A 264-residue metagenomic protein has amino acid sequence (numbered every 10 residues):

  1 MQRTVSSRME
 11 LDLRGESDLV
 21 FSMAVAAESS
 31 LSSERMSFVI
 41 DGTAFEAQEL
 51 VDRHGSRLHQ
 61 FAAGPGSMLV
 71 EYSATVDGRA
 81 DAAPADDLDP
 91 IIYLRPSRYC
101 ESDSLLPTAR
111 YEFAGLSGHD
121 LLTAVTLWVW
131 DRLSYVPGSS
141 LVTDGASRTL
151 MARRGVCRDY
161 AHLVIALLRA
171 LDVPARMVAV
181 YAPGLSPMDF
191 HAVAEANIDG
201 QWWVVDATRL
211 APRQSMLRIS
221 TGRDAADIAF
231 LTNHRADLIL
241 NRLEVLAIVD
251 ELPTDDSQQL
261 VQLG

Functional and structural regions predicted by a protein language model:
M1-R79: Intrinsically disordered, low-complexity N-terminal segments that are enriched in acidic
L13, A80, P84, P90-G155 (+3 more regions): Secondary-structure boundary elements
F21, A63, G78, E101 (+6 more regions): Generic structural "secondary-structure junction" signal
F21, A82-L88, D206: Short, charged, solvent-exposed linker or helix-capping segments at domain edges/interfaces that act as flexible hinges
S56, D89, G145, G200 (+1 more regions): Residue-level signal for pocket-adjacent positions within structured domains
R79-A80, W203: Short, charged/polar, Gly/Pro-enriched secondary-structure boundary elements
D159-D237: Hydrophobic/aromatic-rich core segments of domains that either
G264: Active-site/ligand-binding-proximal alpha/beta "capping" segment
